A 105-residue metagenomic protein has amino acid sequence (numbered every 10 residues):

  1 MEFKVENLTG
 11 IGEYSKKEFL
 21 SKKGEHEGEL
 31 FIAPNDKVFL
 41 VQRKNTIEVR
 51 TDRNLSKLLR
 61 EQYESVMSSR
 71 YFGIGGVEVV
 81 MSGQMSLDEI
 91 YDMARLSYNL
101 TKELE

Functional and structural regions predicted by a protein language model:
M1-E105: Charge-dense, helix-prone N-terminal extensions
